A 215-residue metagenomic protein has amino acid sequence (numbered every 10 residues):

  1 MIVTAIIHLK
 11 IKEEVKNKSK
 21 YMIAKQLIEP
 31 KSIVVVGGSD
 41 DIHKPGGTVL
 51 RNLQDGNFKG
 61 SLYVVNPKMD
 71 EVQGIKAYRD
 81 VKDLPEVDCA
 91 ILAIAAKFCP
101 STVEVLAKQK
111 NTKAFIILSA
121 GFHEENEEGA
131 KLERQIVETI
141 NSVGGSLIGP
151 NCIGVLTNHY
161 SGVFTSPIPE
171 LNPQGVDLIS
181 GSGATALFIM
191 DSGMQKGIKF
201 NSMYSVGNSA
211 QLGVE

Functional and structural regions predicted by a protein language model:
A5-I7, I11-E215: Catalytic-core regions of core metabolic enzymes, especially those transforming organic acids/acyl-group intermediates
